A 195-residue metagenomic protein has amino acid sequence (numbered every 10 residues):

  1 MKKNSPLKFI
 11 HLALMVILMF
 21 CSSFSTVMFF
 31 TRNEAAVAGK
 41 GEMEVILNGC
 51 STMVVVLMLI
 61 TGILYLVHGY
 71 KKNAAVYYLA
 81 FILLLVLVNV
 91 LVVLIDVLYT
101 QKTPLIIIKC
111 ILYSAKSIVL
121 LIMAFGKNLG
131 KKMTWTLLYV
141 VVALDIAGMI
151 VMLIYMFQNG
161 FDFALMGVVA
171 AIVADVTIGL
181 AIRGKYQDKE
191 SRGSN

Functional and structural regions predicted by a protein language model:
M1-Y65: N-terminal topogenic module of multi-pass integral membrane proteins
K2-N4, L66-Y78, F125-W135, E190: Membrane-interface helix-boundary motifs at transmembrane edges
T26-V37, L91-Q101, I150-G160: Juxtamembrane "helix-exit" motif on the non-cytosolic side of transmembrane helices
E44-M58, L105-K116, F163-A174: Alpha-helical transmembrane segments of polytopic membrane proteins
V54-K72, S117-A124: Canonical alpha-helical transmembrane segments
I60, Y113-Y139, G148-M152, T177-Q187: Alpha-helical transmembrane segments in multipass membrane proteins, preferentially the mid-helix core
A75-L91, T136-A147: Transmembrane alpha-helical segments of multi-pass membrane proteins
L84-M133: Membrane-proximal helix-loop-helix units in multi-pass membrane proteins
